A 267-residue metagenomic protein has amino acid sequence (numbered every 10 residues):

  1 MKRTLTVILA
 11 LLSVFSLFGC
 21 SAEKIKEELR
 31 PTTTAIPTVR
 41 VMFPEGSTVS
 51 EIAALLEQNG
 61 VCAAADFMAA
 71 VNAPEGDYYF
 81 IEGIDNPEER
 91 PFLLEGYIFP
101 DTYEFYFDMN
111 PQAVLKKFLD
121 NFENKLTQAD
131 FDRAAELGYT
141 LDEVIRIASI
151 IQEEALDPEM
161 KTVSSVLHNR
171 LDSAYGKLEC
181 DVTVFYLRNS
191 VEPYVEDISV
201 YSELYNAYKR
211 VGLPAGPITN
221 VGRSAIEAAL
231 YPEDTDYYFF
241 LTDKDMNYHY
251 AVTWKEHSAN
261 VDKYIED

Functional and structural regions predicted by a protein language model:
M1-T4: Positively charged n-region of N-terminal signal peptides that target proteins for export
S16-G19: C-terminal motif of bacterial Sec signal peptides marking the signal peptidase cleavage site
S21-E23: Bacterial signal peptide processing site
K26-E28: Ligand-recognition elements built from short beta-strands and adjacent flexible loops
T33-V61, F67, R133-L141: Glycine-rich loop/hinge motif
G60-C62, A73-D267: Bacterial extracytoplasmic/cell-wall-associated proteins, especially those involved in peptidoglycan
A69-V71: An alpha-helical, amphipathic repeat domain used for nucleic-acid recognition, typified by the mTERF helical solenoid
